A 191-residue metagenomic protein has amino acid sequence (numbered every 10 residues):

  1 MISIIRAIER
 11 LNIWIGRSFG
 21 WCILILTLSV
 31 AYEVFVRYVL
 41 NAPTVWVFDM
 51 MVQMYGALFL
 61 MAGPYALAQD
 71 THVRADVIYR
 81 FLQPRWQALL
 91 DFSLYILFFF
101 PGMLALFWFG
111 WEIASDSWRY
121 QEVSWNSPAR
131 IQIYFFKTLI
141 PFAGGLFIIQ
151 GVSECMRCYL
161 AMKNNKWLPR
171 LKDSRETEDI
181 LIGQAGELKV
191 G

Functional and structural regions predicted by a protein language model:
M1-G191: Alpha-helical transmembrane segments and membrane-interface helix-loop junctions in multi-pass membrane proteins
